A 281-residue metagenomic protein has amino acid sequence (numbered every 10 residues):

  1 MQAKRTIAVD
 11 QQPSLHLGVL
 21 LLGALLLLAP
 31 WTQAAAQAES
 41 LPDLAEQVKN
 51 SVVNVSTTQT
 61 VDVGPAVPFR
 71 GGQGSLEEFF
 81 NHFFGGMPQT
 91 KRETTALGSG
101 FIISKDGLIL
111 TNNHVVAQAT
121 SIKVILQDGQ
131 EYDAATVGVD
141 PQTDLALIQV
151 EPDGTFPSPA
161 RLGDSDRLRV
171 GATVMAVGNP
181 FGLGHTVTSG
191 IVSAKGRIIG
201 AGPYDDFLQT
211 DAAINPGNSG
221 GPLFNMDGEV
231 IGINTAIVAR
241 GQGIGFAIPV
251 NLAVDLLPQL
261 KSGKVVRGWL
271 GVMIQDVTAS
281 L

Functional and structural regions predicted by a protein language model:
M1-L15: N-terminal secretory signal peptides that target proteins for export/translocation
K4-R5, P30, I109: A detector of low-complexity, intrinsically disordered, Ser/Thr/Gly/Pro/Ala-rich segments
A8-D10, L20, P68: N-terminal non-cleavable signal-anchor helices
G18-P30: Bacterial N-terminal signal peptides
A34-L281: Serine-dependent protease modules
